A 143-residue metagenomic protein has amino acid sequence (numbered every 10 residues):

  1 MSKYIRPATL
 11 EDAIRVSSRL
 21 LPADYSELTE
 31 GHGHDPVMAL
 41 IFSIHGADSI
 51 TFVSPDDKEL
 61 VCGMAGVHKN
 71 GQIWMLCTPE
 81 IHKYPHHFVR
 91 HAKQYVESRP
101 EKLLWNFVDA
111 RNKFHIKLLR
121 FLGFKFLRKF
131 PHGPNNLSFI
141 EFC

Functional and structural regions predicted by a protein language model:
S2-S18: A short beta-loop-alpha structural element at the N-terminal edge of CoA-dependent acyl/N-acetyltransferase catalytic
P22-L40: Conserved GNAT-fold acetyl-CoA-binding loop/helix
A39-V53, P100, L137: A short helix-loop-beta-strand connector motif used in the catalytic cores of GNAT acetyltransferases and, in some
I44-I81: Conserved donor-binding loop and adjoining core beta-sheet/short helix segment in diverse acyl/aminoacyl transferases
V61-G63, R128-P131: A structural microfeature
K83-S98, K117, F121: Conserved acetyl-CoA-binding loop-helix of GNAT-fold acetyltransferases
W105-R120, P131-N136: Conserved beta-strand-loop-alpha-helix junction that forms the acyl-donor binding cleft
F126-R128, C143: N-terminal secretory/targeting leader peptides
